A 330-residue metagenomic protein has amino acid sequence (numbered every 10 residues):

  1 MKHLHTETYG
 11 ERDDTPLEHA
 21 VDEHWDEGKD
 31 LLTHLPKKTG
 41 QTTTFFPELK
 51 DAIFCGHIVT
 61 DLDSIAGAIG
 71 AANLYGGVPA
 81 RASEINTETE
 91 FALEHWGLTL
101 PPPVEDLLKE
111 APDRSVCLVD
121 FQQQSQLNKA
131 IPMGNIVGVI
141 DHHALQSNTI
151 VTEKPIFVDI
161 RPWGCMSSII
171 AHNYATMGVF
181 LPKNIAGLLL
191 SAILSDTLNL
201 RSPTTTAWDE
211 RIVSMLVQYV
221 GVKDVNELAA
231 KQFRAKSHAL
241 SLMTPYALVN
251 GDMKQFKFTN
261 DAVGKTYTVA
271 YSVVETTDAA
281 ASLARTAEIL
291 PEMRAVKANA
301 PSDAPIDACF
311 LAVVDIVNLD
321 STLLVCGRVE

Functional and structural regions predicted by a protein language model:
L4-H19: Ankyrin-repeat boundary/"N-cap" motif
T6, D22-E330: Replace "Mg2+/Mn2+-dependent" with "divalent metal-dependent
